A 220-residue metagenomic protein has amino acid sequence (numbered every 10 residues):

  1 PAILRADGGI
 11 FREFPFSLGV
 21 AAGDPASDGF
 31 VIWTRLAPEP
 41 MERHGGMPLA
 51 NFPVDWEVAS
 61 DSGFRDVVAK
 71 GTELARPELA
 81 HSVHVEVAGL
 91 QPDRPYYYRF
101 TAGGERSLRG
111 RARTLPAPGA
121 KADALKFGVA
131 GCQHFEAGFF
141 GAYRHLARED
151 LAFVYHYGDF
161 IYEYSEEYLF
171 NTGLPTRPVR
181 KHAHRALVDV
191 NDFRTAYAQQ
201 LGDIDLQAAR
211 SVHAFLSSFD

Functional and structural regions predicted by a protein language model:
P1-D7: N-terminal export signals
G9-F219: Divalent metal-dependent phosphoesterase catalytic cores across multiple superfamilies
